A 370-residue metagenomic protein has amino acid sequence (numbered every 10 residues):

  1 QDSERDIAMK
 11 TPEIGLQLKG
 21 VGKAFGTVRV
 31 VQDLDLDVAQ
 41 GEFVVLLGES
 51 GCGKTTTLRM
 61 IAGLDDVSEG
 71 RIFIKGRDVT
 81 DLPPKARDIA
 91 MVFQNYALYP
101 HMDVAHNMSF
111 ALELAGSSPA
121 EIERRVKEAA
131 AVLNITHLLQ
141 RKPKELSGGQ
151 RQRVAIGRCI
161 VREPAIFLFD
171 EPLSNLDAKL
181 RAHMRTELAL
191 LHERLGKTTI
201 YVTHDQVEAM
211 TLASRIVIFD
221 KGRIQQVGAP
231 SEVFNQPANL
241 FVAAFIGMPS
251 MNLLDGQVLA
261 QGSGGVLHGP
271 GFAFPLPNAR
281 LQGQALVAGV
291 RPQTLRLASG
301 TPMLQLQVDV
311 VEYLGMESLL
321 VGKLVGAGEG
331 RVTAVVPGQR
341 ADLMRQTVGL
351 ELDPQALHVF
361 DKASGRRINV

Functional and structural regions predicted by a protein language model:
L34-V45: Pre-Walker A (P-loop) beta-loop-beta motif of ABC nucleotide-binding domains
F43, P84-F241: ABC ATPase nucleotide-binding domains
L47-E49: The feature captures the beta-strand-to-loop junction immediately N-terminal to the Walker
A62: Helix-to-loop junction immediately C-terminal to a conserved catalytic motif
S68-R71, K221, L357: Conserved coupling/switch loops of ABC nucleotide-binding domains, chiefly the family-specific signature
G70-D78: Conserved ABC transporter NBD signature motif
P249-N252, Q261-V370: Non-catalytic connector elements of ABC transporters
